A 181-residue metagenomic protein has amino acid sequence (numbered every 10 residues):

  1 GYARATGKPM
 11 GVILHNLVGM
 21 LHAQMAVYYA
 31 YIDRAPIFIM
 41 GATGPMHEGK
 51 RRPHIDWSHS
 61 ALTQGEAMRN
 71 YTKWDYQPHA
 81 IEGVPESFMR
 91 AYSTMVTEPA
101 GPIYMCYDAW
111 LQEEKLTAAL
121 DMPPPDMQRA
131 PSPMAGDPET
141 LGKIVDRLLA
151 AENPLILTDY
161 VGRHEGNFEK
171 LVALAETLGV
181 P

Functional and structural regions predicted by a protein language model:
G1-P181: N-terminal alpha/beta PP-like core and its mobile active-site loop of ThDP/TPP-dependent enzymes
